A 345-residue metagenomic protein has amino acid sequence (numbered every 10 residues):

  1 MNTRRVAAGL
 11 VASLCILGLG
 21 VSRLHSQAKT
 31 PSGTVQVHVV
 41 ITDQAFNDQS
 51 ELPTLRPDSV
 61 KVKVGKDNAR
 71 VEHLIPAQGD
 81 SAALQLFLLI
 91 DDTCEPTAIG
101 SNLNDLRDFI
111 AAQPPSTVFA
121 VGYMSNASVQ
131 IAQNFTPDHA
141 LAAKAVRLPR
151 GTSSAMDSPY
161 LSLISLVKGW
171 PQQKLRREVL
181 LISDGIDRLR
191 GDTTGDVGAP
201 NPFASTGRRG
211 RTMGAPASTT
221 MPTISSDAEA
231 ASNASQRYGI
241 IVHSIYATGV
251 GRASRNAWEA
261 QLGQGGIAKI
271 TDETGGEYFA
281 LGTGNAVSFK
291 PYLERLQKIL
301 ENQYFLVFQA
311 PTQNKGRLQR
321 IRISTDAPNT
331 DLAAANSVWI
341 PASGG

Functional and structural regions predicted by a protein language model:
M1-R4: N-terminal secretory signal peptides that target proteins for export/translocation
V6-A7, V11, Q27: Residue-level detector of intrinsically disordered, flexible termini and proteolytic processing junctions
G9-G20: Bacterial N-terminal signal peptides
L24-G345: Scaffold/interface architecture of coatomer-like assemblies
